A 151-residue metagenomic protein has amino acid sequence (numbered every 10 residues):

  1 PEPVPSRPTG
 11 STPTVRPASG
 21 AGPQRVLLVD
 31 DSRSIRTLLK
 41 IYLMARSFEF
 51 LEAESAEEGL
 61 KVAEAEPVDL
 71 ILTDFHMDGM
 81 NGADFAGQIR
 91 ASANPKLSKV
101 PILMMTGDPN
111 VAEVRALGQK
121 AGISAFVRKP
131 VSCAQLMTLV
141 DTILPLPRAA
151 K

Functional and structural regions predicted by a protein language model:
T37-A45: Charged docking surfaces used in two-component/phosphorelay signaling
E52-K61, G82-D84: Helix N-cap/capping motif at the beta->alpha junctions
E66-L72: Active-site beta3 strand of CheY-like receiver
M77: Receiver (REC) domain active-site loop signature in two-component systems and cognate sites in sensor histidine kinases
D84, P109-V127, T138: Alpha4 helix (beta4-alpha4-beta5 surface) of REC/receiver domains from two-component response regulators
M105-T106: Hydrophobic/aromatic residues positioned on beta-strands within the core alpha/beta folds
V131-V140: C-terminal output helix
D141-K151: The C-terminal output helix
